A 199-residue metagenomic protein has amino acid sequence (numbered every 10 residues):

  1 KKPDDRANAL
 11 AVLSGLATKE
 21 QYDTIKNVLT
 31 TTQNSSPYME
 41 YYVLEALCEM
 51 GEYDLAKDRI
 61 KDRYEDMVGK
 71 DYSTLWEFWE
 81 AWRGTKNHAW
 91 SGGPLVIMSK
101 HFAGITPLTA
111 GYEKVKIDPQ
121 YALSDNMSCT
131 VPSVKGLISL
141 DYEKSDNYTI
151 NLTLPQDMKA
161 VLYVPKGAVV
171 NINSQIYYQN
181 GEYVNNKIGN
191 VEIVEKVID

Functional and structural regions predicted by a protein language model:
K1-K86: Catalytic cores of carbohydrate-active enzymes
D54-D199: Non-catalytic C-terminal accessory modules of carbohydrate-active enzymes
